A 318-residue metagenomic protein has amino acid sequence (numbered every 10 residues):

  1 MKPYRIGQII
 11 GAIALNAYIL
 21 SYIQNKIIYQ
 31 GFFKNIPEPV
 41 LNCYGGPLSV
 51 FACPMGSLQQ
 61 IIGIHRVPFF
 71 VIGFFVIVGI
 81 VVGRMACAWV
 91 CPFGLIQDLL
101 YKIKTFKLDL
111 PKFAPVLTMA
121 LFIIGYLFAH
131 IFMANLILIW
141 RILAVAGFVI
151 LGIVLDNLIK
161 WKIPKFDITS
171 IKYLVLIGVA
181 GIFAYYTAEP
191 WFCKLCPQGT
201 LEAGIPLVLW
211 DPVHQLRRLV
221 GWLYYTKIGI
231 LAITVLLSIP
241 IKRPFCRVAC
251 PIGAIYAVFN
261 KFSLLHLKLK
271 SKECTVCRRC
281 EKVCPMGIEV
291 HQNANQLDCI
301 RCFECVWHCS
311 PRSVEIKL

Functional and structural regions predicted by a protein language model:
M1-H291, L297-L318: Non-ligating segments of multi-cofactor redox enzymes
